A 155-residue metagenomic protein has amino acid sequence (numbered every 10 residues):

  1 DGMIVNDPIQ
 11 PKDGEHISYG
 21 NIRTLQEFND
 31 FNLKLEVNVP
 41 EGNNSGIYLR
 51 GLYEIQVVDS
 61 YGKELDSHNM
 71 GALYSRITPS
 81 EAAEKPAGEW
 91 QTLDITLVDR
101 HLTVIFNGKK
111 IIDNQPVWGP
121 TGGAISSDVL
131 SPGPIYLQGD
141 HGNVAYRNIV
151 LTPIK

Functional and structural regions predicted by a protein language model:
D1-K155: Carbohydrate-interacting regions of secretory-pathway proteins
